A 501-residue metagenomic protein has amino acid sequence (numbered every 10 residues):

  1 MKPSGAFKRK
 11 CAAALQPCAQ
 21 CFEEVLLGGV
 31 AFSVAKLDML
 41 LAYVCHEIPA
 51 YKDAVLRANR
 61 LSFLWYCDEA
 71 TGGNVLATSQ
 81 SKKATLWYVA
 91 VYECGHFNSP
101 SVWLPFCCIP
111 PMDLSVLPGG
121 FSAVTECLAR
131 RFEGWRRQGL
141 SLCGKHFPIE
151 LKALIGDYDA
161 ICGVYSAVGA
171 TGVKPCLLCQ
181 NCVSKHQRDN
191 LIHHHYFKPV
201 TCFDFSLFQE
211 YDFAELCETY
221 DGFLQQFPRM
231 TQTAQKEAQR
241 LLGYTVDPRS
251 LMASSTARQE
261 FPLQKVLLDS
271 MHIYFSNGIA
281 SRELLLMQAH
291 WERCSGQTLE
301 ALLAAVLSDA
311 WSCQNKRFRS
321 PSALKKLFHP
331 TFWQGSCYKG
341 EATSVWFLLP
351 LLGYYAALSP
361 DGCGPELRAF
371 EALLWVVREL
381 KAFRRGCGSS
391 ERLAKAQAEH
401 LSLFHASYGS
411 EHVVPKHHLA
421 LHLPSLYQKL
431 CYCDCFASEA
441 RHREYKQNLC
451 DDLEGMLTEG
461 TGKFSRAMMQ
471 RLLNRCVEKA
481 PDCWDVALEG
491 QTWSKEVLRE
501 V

Functional and structural regions predicted by a protein language model:
M1-W65, E69-A70, F132-L358: Charged (Asp/Glu and Lys/Arg) segments that form or flank catalytic channels of large polymer- and nucleotide-handling
A54-S99: Compact alpha/beta protein-protein interaction domains typified by the UBC
R60, P118-T125, A129, C217 (+11 more regions): Generic preference for well-ordered alpha-helical elements
T71-G73, I155-D212, F332-P365, Y408-V497: Amphipathic alpha-helical/coiled-coil segments positioned at domain termini
K83-L142, K479, W484, E489: Compact, glycine/acidic-enriched structural inserts
S101-G119, T331-Y338, A356-L358, R378-R385 (+1 more regions): Glycine- and acidic
G362-H400: Extended, well-ordered alpha-helical scaffold/bundle regions in very large, multi-domain proteins
V501: Short beta-strand-centered aromatic/proline hotspots
